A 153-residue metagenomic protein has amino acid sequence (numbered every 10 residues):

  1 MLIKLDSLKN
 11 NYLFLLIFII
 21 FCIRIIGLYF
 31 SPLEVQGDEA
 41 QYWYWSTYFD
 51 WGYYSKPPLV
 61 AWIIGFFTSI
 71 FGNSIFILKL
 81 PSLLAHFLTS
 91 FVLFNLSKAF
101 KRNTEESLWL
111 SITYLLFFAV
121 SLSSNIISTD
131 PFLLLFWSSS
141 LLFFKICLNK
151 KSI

Functional and structural regions predicted by a protein language model:
I3-S7, V92-S107, I146-N149: Transmembrane alpha-helical segments of multipass membrane enzymes and assembly factors that act on membrane-embedded
K9-V35: Transmembrane signal-anchor helices characteristic of membrane glycosylation enzymes that use polyprenol
F14, L80-K101, L116, S139-F143: Transmembrane-helix motifs of polytopic, lipid-linked glycan transferases
I17-F21, S107-F118: Short helix- or helix-capping micro-motifs that position conserved polar/aromatic residues at function-defining sites
F30-Y42, G52-I63, G72-F76: Extracytoplasmic catalytic/substrate-binding loops of multi-pass membrane glycan-assembly enzymes
Y44, S90-N95, T113, F132-S152: Specific aromatic-rich, kink-prone transmembrane helix
P58-W62, G72-F91, S123-I127: Loop-to-helix entry region of an early transmembrane alpha helix in multi-pass inner-membrane enzymes
A119-L133: Short acidic/glycine- and proline-prone juxtamembrane loop motifs at membrane-interface regions of multi-pass membrane
